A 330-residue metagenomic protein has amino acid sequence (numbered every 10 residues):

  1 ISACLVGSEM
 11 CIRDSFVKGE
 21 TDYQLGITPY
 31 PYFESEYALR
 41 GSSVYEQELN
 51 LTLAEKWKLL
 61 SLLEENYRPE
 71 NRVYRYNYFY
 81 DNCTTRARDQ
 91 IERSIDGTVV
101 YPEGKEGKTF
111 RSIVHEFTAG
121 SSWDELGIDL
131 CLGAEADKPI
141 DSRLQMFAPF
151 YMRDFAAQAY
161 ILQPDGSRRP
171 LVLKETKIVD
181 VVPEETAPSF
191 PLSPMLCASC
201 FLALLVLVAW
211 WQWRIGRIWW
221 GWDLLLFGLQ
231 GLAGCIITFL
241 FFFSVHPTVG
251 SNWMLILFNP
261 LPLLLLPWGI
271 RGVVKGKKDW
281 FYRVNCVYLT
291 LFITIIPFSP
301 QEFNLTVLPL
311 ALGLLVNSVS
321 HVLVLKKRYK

Functional and structural regions predicted by a protein language model:
I1-C11: Short, small-residue-biased leader/transition segments that mark boundaries at the very start of proteins
S2, Q24, W57-L59, N71 (+1 more regions): Residues in flexible loops and secondary-structure boundaries
S2-C4, G41, G120: A generic structural signal for short, solvent-exposed coil/turn residues that cap or connect secondary-structure
I12-F16, L25, T52-L53, E106 (+2 more regions): Generic detector of short, locally flexible boundary/turn motifs and exposed helical patches
F16, E20-A54: Membrane helical hairpin/interfacial module
T28-Y32, L60, I236: N-proximal short alpha-helices
L51-E64: A structural motif
E65-P262, L266, R271-K278, N285-K330: Activation targets extended, charge/polar-rich intrinsically disordered C-terminal tails
